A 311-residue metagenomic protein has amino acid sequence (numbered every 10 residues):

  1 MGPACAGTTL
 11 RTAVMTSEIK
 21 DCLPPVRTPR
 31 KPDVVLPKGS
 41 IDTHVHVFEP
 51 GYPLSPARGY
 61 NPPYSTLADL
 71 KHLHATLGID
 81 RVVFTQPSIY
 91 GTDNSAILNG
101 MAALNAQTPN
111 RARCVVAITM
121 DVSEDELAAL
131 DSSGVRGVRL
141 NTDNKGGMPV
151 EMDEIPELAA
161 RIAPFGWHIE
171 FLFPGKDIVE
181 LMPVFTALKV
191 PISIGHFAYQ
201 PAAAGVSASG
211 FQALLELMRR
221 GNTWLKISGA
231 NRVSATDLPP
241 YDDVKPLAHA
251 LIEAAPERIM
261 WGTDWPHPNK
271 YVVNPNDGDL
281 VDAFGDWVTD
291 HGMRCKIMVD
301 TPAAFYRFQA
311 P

Functional and structural regions predicted by a protein language model:
G7-T8: A cross-taxon signal for low-complexity, glycine/charged-rich
T16-G39, Y64-R81, P256-R258, V272-P311: Mid-to-C-terminal alpha-helical segments outside catalytic/metal-binding sites
S17-P24, G91-K176, K226-L238: Active-site gating/metal-coordination segments in enzymes
E18-D21, E151-W261, A310: Catalytic pocket-lining loop regions of alpha/beta-barrel enzymes, especially the amidohydrolase/enolase/GH5 lineages
I41-V45, V82-T85, A112-V116, V138-L140 (+4 more regions): Hydrophobic faces of well-ordered beta-strands that scaffold small-molecule active sites in alpha/beta enzyme cores
H44, H74, I97, V138 (+5 more regions): Conserved, mostly hydrophobic/aromatic
P56-Q107: Alpha-helical scaffold segments that flank or form the walls of functional sites
N94-V115, V244-A255, N276-W287: Short, electropositive alpha-helical surface patch
